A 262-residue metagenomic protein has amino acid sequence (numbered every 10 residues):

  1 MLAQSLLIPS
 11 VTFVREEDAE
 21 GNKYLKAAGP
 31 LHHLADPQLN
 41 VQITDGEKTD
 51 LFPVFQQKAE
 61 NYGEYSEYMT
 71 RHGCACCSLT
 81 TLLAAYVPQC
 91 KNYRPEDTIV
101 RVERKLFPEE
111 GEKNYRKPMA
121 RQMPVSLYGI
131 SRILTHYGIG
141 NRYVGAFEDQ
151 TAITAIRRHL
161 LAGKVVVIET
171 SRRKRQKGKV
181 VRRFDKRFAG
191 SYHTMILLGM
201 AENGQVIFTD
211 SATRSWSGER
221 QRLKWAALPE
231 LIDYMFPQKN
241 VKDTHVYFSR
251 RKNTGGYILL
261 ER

Functional and structural regions predicted by a protein language model:
M1-P124: Active-site-adjacent structural segments surrounding the nucleophilic cysteine of cysteine proteases and isopeptidases
L31-D36, N40-V41, Y143-A162: Generic detector of contiguous secondary-structure segments
A75-L83, L127, S131-L134, I153 (+2 more regions): Extracytoplasmic/secreted envelope proteins and their assembly/folding machinery, especially bacterial periplasmic
A84-Q89, T170-G178, S211-S215, L231-F236: Short regulatory "switch" loops immediately downstream of catalytic or recognition motifs within protein catalytic
Y115-Q122, Q176-F188, G218-L223: Short, flexible/disordered intra-domain loops and linkers
P118, V125-G145: Mid-length scaffold segments of soluble, non-membrane domains
D149-T213: Active-site-adjacent substructure of cysteine-protease-like catalytic cores
F184, F188-A189, M200-R262: Noncatalytic regulatory segments and standalone regulatory/sensor domains
